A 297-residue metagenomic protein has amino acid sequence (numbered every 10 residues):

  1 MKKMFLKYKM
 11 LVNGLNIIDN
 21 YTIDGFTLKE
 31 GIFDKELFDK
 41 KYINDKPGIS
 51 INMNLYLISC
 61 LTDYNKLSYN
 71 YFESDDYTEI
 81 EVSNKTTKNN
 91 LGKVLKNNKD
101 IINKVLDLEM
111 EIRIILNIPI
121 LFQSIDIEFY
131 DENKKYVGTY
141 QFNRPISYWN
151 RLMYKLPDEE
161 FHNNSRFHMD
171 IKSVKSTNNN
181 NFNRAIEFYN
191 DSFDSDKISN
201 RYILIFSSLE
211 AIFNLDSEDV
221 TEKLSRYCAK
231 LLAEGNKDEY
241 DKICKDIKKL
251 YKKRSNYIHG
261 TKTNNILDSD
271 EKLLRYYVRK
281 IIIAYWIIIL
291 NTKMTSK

Functional and structural regions predicted by a protein language model:
M1-N200, S207, E271-K297: Charged, non-catalytic interaction/linker regions at domain boundaries that couple catalytic cores to substrate
N180, R184, K223, K249-K252: Generic alpha-helical secondary structure signal
F188, I205, T221-S225, T263 (+1 more regions): Composition- and surface-driven signal marking solvent-exposed, interaction-prone regions in large proteins
F188-D191, L204, D246, K253: Short, hydrophobic/aromatic alpha-helical segments in well-folded domains
S192, D196, L209-D216, L231-G235 (+3 more regions): Generic structural signal for hydrophobic core residues of well-folded globular domains
I198-R201, E218, K237, N256-H259 (+3 more regions): Intrinsically disordered or highly flexible coil/loop and linker segments, enriched in small and charged/polar residues
I203-D241: Flexible secondary-structure boundary motifs
Y240-S269: Histidine-centered, metal-coordinating catalytic motifs and their short helical/loop contexts
